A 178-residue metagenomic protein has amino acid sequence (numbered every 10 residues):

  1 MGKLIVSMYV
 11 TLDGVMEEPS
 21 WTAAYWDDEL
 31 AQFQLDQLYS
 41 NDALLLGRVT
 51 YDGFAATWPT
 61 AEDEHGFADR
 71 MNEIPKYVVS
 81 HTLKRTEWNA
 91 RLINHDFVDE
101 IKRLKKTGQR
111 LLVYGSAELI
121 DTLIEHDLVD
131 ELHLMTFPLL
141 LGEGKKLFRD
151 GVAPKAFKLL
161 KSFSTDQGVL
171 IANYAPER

Functional and structural regions predicted by a protein language model:
M1-L128, P138-R178: Portal/gating segments that form or line small-molecule/metal binding sites
E131: Short, conserved catalytic or interaction motifs in soluble domains
